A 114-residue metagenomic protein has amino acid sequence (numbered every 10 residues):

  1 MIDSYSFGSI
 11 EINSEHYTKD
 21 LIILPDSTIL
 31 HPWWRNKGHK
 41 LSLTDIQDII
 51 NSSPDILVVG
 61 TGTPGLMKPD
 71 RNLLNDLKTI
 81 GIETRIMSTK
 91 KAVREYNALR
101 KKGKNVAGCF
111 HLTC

Functional and structural regions predicted by a protein language model:
M1-L41, R100-C114: Non-catalytic interface/targeting segments
L41-N51: A short, acidic, amphipathic alpha-helical segment used as a generic capping/interface helix at domain edges
P54-M87: Mid-chain, well-packed structural core segment of small domains
T63-L66, K91-V93, C114: A short acidic, glycine/proline-enriched capping/turn motif at secondary-structure boundaries, especially helix N-cap
E83-C109: C-terminal structural segments of small proteins and small subunits
